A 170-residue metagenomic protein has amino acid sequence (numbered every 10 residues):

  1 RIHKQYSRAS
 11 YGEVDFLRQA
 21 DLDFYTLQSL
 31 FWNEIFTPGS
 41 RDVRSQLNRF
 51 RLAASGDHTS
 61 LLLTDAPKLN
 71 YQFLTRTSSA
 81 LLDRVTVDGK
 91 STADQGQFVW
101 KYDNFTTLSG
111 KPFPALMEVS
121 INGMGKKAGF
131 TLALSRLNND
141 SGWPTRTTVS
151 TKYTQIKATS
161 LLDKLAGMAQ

Functional and structural regions predicted by a protein language model:
R1-S29: An acidic-aromatic
G12, R18, D42, K157-S160: Serine/threonine-rich low-complexity intrinsically disordered regions
W32-F36: Sec-exported extracytoplasmic/periplasmic mature domains
G39: Phosphate-binding loop that captures ATP/GTP phosphates
V43-T154: Gly/Pro-enriched, hydrophobic low-complexity segments that function as extracytoplasmic propeptides/linkers
T145, V149-Q170: Gram-negative outer-membrane assembly/targeting C-terminal domains
